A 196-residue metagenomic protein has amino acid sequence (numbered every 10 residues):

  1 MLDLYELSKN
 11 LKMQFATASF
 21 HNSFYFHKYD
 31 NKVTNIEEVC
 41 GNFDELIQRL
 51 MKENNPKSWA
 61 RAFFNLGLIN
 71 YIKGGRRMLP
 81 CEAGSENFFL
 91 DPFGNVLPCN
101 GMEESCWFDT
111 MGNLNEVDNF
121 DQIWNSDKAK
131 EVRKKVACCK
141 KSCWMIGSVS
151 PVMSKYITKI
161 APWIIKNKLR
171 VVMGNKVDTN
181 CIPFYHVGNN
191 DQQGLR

Functional and structural regions predicted by a protein language model:
M1-A83, N87, D91-P92, V96-L97 (+4 more regions): Radical SAM enzyme [4Fe-4S]-AdoMet core and its adjacent flexible, acidic and glycine-rich loops/tails across
N95-V96, N100-R196: Flexible mid-to-C-terminal extensions adjoining Fe-S/redox cofactors in radical SAM and related proteins
